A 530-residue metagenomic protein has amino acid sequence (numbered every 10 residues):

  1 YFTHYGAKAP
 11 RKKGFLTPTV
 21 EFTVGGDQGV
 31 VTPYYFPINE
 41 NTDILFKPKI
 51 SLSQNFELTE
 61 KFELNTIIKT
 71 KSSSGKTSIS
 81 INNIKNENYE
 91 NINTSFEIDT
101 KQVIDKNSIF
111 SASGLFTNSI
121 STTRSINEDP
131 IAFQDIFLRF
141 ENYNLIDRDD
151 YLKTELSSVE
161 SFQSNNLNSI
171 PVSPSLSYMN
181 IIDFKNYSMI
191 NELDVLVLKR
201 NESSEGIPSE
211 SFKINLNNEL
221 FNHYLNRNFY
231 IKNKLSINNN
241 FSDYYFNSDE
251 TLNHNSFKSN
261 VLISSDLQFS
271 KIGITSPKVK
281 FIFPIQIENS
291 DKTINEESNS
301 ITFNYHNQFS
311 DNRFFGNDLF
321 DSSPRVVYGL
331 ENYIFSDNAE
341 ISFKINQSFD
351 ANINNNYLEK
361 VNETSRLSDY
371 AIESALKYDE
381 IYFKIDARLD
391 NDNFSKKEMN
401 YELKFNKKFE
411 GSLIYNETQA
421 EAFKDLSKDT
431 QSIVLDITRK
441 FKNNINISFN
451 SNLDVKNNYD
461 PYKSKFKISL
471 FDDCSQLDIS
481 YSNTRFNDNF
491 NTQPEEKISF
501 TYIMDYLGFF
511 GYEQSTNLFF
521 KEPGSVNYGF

Functional and structural regions predicted by a protein language model:
Y1-R139, F162, K442-F449, V455-P461: Structural signature for solvent-exposed beta-strand/loop edge elements and short helix-capping sites, enriched
Y5-G26, T42-L45, T77-I79, D149-L156 (+4 more regions): Transmembrane beta-strand segments of Gram-negative outer membrane beta-barrel proteins
I136-K153, S164-F530: Outer-membrane beta-barrel translocator/pore domains, especially the C-terminal barrels of Gram-negative outer-membrane
